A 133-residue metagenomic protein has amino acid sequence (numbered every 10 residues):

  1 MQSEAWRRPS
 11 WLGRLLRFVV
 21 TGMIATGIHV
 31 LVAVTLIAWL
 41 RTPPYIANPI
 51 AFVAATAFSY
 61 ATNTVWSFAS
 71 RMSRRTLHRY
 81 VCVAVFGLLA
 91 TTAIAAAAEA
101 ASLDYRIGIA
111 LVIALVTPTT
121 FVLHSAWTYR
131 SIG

Functional and structural regions predicted by a protein language model:
M1-A61, V65-G133: Interaction-mediating elements
